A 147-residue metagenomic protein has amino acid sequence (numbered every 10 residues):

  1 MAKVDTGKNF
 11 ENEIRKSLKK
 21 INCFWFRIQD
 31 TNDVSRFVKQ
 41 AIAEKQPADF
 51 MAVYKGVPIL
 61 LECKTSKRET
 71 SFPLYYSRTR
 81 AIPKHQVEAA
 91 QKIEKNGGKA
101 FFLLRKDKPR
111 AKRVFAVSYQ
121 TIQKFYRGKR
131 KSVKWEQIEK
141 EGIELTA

Functional and structural regions predicted by a protein language model:
M1-A43: Acidic-basic catalytic patches of nuclease active cores, encompassing PD-(D/E)XK and other metal-cofactor nuclease
F26-I28, L60-C63, L103: Short, conserved beta-strand edge motifs with alternating hydrophobic and charged residues
D33-R36, R68-F72, R110: Short, solvent-exposed loop/turn segments at secondary-structure junctions
Q46: Beta-rich catalytic cores
F50-A52, V57-R68: Conserved catalytic cores of phosphodiester-cleaving nucleases, focusing on short active-site segments
S66-A89: Mg2+/Mn2+-dependent nuclease catalytic core
E88-I122: Nucleic-acid nuclease catalytic cores
R130-A147: Charged phosphate-binding loop/patch that engages nucleotide di/tri-phosphates or the phosphate backbone of nucleic
